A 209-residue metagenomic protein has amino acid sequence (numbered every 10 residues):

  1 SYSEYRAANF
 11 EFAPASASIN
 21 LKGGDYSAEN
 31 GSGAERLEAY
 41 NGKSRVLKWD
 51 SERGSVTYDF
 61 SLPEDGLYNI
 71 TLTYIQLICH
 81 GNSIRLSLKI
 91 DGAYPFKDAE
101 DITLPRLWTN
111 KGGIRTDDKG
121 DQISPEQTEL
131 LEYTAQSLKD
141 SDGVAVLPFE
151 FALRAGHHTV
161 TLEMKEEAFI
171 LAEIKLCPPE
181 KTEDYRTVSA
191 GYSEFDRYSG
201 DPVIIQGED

Functional and structural regions predicted by a protein language model:
S1-D209: Extracytoplasmic
